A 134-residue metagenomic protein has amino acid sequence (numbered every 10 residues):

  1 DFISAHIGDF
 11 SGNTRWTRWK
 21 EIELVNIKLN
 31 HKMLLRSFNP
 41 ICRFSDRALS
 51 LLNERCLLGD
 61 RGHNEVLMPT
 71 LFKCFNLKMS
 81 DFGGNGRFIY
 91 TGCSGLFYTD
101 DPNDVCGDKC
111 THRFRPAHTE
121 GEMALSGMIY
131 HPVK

Functional and structural regions predicted by a protein language model:
D1-P69, K73, M128-Y130: Conserved catalytic core of nucleotide-sugar-dependent glycosyltransferases
R47-K134: C-terminal catalytic/acceptor-binding lobe
